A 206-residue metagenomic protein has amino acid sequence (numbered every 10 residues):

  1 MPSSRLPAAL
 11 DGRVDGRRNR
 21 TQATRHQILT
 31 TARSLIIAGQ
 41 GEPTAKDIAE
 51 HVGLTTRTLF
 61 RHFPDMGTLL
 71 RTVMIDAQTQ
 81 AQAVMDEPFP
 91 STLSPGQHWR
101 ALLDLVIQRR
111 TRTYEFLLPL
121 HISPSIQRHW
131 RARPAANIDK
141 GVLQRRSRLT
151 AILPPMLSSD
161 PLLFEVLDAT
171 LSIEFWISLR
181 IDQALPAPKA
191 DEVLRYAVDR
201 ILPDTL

Functional and structural regions predicted by a protein language model:
M1-E42, K46-H51, G67-T68: Basic, helix-initiating cap at the start of DNA-binding domains
S4-R5, S159-I181, L185-R200: Hydrophobic alpha-helical segments that form the core of small-molecule binding pockets and/or dimer interfaces
L35-I36, T68-A77, G141: Alpha-helical DNA-contacting segments of helix-turn-helix folds
A45, M74-Q82, D86: Short, basic, alpha-helical segments at the C-terminal edge of helix-turn-helix-like DNA-binding modules
G53-F63: Short hydrophobic/aromatic patch on the recognition helix
H62-F63, T72, V193: Residues in the recognition helix of alpha-helical DNA-binding motifs
T72, M85-F116: Hydrophobic alpha-helical connector segments
D104-Q108, R112-S125, W130-E165, E192-P203: Amphipathic alpha-helical packing segments from all-alpha helical-bundle domains
